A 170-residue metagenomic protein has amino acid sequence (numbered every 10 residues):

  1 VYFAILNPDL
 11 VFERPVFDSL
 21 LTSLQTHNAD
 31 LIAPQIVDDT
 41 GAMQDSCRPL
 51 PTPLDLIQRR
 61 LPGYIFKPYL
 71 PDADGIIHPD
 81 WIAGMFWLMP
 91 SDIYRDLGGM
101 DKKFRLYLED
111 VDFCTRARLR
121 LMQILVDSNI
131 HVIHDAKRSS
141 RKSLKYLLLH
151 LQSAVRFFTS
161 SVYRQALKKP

Functional and structural regions predicted by a protein language model:
F3: Short aromatic/hydrophobic "clamp" motif used to bind/position activated sugar donors
D9-V11, F104: Acidic metal-phosphate-binding loop of nucleotide-sugar-dependent transferases
V11-D45: Conserved donor NDP-sugar-binding/catalytic core segment of glycosyltransferases
C47-P53, K142-K145: Short, hinge-like loop/turn segments at secondary-structure boundaries
P51-D80: Short, flexible, basic/aromatic active-site loop/helix in glycosyltransferases
D80-H131: A short, conserved alpha-helix in the catalytic core of glycosyltransferases
D112-T115, L119-P170: Active-site-adjacent helix/loop segment of glycosyltransferases that harbors family-specific signature motifs
